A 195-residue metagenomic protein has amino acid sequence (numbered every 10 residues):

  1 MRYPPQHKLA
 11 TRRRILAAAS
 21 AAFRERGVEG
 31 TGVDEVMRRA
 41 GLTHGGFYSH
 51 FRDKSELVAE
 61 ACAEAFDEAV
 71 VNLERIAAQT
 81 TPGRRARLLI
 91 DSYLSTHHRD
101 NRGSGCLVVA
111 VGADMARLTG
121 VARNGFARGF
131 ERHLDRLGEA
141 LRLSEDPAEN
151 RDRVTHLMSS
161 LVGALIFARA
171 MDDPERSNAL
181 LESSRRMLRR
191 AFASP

Functional and structural regions predicted by a protein language model:
M1-A10, S194-P195: N-terminal intrinsically disordered/low-complexity leader segments
R12, L16, V33, H44 (+5 more regions): Alpha-helical structural signal
R14, A22-E60: Helix-turn-helix
A18-E25, N72-R75, S160-F167: Solvent-exposed, amphipathic alpha-helical segments
E60, E74-G105, V154-L157: Hydrophobic alpha-helical connector segments
A63-E68: Short, basic, alpha-helical segments at the C-terminal edge of helix-turn-helix-like DNA-binding modules
R85-L88, D100-N124: Amphipathic alpha-helical segments used for helix-helix packing
T119-R132, L141-P195: Hydrophobic/aromatic-rich alpha-helical bundle segments in the mid-to-C-terminal region
